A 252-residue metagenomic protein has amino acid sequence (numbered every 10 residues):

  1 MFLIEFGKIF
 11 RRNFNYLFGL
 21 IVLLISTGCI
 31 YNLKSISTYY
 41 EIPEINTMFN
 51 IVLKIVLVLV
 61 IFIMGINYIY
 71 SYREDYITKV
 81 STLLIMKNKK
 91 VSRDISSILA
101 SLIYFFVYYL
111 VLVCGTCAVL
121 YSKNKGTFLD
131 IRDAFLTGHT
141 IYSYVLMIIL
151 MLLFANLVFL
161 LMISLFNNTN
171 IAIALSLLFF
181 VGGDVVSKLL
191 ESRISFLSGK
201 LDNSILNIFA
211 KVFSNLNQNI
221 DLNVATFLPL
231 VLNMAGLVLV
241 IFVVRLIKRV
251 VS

Functional and structural regions predicted by a protein language model:
M1-F6, T78-S97: Hydrophobic, small-residue-rich membrane helices and short re-entrant helix-turn-helix hairpins that build
M1-G19: Aromatic- and glycine-rich beta-strand/loop motifs that create alpha-glucan
E5-I9, L230-S252: Junction motif at the cytosolic side of a transmembrane helix
F10, V91-S92, F159-N170, I247-V251: Membrane-interface helix-boundary motifs at transmembrane edges
N15-Y70, I95-T169, F209-T226: Secretory targeting signals
Y31-L33, M162-N203: Transmembrane helix segments
T47, G65-M86: Transmembrane helix boundary and interhelical loop/hinge segments in multi-pass membrane proteins
V181-G182, L189-P229: Extracytoplasmic electrostatic interaction patches
